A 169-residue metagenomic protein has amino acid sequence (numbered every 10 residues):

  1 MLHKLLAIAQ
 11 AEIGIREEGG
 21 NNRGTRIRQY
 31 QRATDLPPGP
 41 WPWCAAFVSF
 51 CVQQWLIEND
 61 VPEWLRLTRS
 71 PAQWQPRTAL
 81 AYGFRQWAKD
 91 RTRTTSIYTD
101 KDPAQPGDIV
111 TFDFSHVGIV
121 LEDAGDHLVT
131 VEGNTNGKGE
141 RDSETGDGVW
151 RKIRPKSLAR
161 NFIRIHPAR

Functional and structural regions predicted by a protein language model:
M1-R69: N-terminal capping segments
H3-K4, G125, R160: Sequence-level motif detector for i,i+2 pairs with an aromatic at +2
G14, E18-G19, Q105, V131-G133 (+4 more regions): Intrinsic disorder/low-complexity signature
T25-G39, T111-R154: Glycine-rich catalytic cores of cysteine/serine-nucleophile enzymes that process amide/ester linkages in cell-envelope
E58-K138: ...with weaker cross-activation on analogous glycine-rich loops/strands in unrelated enzymes
G146-R169: Low-complexity, Gly/Ser/Thr/Pro-rich intrinsically disordered linker/tail segments
